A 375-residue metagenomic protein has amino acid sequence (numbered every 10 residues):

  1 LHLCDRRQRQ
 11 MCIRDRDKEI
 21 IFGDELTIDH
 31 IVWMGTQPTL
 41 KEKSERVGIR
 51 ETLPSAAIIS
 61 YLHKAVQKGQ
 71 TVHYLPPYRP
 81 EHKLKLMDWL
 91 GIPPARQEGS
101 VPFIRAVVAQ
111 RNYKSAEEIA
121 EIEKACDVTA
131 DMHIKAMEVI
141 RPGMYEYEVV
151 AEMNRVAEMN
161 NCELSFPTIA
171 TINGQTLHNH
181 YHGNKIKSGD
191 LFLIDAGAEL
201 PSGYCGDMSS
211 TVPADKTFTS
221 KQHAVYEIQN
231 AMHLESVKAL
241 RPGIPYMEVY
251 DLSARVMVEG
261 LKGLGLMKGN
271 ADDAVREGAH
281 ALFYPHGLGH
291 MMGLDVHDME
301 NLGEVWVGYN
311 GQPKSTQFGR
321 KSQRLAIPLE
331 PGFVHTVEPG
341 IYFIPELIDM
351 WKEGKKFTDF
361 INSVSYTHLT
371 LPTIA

Functional and structural regions predicted by a protein language model:
H2-R9, I13, H368, T373-A375: Single conserved hydrophobic/aromatic residue that forms the stacking wall/gate of nucleotide- or nucleobase-binding
R14-D17, N173: Short acidic-glycine loop/turn motifs at beta-strand connectors
F22-D24, Y74-P76, T171, D195 (+1 more regions): Short beta-strand segments
G23-A56: Compact, glycine/acidic-enriched structural inserts
W33-G35, L84-M87, H180-G183, Y204-M208 (+1 more regions): Short acidic, glycine/serine/threonine-rich loops at helix termini
L53-S165, N173-N179, P201, A214-T217: Flexible, acidic/His-enriched mid-domain "rim/lid" segments that flank
A120-D190, A196, L200-G203, K238-W306 (+2 more regions): Active-site cores enriched in adjacent His and Asp/Glu residues with nearby glycine-rich loops that coordinate divalent
K187, L191-L234, L294-L371, A375: Charged, cofactor-coupling segments
